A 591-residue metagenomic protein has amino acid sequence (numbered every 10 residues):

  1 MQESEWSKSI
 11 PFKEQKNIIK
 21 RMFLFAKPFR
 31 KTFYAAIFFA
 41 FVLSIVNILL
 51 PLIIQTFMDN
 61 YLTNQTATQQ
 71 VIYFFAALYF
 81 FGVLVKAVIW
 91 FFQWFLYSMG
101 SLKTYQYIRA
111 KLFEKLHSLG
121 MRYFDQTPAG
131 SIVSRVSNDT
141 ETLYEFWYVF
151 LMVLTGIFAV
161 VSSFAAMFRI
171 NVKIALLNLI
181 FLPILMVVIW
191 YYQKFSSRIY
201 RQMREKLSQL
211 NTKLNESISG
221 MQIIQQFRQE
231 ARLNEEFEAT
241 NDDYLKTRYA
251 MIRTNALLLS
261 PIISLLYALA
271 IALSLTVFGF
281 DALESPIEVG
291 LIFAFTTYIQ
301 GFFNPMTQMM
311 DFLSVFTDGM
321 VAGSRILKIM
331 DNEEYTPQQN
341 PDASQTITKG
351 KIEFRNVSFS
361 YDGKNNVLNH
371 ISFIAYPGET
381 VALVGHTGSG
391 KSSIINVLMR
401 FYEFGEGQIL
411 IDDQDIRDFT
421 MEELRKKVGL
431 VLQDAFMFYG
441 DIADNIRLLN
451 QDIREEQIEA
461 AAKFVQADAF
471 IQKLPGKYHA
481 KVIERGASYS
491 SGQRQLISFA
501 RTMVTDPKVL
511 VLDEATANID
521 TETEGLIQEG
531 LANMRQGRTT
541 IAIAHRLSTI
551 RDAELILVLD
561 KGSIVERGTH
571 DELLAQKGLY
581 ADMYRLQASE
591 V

Functional and structural regions predicted by a protein language model:
M1-N47, L62-F75, F92-Y97, S101 (+9 more regions): Membrane-integrated ABC transporters
S7-Q15, F38-F39, V46-D59, G82-A129 (+11 more regions): Juxtamembrane helix-loop junctions of ABC transporter transmembrane domains
P28-K31, M121-R122, N138-F146, F150 (+6 more regions): An intracellular "coupling" helix at the cytosolic face of ABC transporter transmembrane type-1 domains
F33-I89, F168-K173, S285-V289: Transmembrane helix-loop-helix hairpins at lipid-water interfaces of multipass membrane proteins, especially the type-1
F38, L50, I89, S101 (+5 more regions): Hydrophobic alpha-helical transmembrane segments of ABC transporter permease domains
T68, A166-I180, T254-S324, I329-M330: Helix-loop-helix
G82-S101, T155-F158, L179-M203, S217 (+4 more regions): Alpha-helical transmembrane segments of multi-pass membrane proteins
Q338, Q345-V591: ABC-type nucleotide-binding domain
